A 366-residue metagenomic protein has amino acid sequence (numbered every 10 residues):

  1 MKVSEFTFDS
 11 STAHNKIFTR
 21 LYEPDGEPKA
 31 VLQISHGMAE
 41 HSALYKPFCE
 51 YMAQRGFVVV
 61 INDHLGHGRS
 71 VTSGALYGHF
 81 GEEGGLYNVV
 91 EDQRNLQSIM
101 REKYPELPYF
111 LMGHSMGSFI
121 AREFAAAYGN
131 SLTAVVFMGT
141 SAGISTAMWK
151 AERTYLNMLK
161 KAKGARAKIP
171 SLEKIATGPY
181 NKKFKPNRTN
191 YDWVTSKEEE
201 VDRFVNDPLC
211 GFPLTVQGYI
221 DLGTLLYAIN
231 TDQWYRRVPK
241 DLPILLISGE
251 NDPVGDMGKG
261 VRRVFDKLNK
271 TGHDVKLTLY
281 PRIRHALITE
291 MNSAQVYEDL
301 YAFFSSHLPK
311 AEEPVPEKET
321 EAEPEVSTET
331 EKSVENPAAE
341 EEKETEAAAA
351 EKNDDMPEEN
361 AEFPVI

Functional and structural regions predicted by a protein language model:
M1-P24: N-terminal cap/lid segment of alpha/beta-hydrolase-fold proteins
H36-E40, E250: Active-site glycine-rich loops that stabilize anionic/oxyanionic intermediates across multiple enzyme folds
C49-G74: Conserved alpha/beta-hydrolase
G81-R101: Alpha/beta-hydrolase active-site loop
Y104-S115: Alpha/beta-hydrolase fold nucleophile elbow
E123-L209: Alpha/beta-hydrolase-fold enzymes
L246-S248: Short beta-strand/loop motif that positions the catalytic acidic residue of the alpha/beta-hydrolase fold
D274-E317: Catalytic active-site module of serine/aspartate enzymes centered on a nucleophile-bearing elbow/loop
